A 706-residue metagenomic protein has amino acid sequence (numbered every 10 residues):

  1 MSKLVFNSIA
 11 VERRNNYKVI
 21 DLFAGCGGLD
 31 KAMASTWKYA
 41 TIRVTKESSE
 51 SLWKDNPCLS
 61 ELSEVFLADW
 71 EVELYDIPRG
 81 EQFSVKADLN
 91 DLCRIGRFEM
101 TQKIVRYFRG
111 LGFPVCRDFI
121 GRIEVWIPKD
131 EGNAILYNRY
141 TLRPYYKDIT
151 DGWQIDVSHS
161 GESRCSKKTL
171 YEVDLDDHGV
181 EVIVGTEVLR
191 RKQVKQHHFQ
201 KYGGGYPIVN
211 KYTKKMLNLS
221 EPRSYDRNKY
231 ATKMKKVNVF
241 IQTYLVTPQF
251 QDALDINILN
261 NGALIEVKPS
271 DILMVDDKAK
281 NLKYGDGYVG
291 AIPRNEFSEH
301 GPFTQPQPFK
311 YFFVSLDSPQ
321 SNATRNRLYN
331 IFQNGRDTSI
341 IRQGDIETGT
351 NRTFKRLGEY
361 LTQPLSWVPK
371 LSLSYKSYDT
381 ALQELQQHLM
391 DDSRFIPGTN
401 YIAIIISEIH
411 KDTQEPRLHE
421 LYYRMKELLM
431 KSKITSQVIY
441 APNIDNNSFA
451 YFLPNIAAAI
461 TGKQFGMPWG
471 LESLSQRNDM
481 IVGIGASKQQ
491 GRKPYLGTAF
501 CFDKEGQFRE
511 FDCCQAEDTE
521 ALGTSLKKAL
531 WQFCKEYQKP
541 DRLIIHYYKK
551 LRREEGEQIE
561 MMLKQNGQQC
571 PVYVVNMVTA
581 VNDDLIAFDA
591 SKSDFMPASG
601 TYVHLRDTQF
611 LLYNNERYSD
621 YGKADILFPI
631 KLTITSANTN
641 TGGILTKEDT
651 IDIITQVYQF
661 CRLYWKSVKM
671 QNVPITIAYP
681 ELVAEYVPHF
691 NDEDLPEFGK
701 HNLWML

Functional and structural regions predicted by a protein language model:
M1-K3, L282-I292, F449-Q464: Short coil-to-helix leader/linker segments, especially the first N-terminal amphipathic alpha-helix with its helix
M1-K54: S-adenosyl-L-methionine
S2-V11, G290-P302, F465-G470: A short, compositionally biased domain-edge/stem linker segment
R13-R14, Q305, L474-S475: Short, flexible hinge/linker loops that cap or flank conserved catalytic cores
K18-I20, K310-V314, M480-V482: Conserved beta-strand elements of the Class I
F23-G25, S315, G485: Conserved S-adenosyl-L-methionine
S35-K167, E172, R356, T362 (+4 more regions): Long, contiguous domain-sized segments
T150-A441, D694-L706: Extended, highly charged clamp/arch subdomains and adjacent linkers that form or line substrate-binding channels
